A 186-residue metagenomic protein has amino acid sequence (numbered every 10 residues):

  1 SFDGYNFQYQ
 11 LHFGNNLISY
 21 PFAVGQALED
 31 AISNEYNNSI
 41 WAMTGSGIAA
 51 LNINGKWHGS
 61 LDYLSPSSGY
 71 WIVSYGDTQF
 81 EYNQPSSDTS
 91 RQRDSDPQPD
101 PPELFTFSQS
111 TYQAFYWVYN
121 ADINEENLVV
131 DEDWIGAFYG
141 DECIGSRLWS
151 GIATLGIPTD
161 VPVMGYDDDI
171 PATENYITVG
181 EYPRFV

Functional and structural regions predicted by a protein language model:
S1-V186: N-terminal exported-region signature
